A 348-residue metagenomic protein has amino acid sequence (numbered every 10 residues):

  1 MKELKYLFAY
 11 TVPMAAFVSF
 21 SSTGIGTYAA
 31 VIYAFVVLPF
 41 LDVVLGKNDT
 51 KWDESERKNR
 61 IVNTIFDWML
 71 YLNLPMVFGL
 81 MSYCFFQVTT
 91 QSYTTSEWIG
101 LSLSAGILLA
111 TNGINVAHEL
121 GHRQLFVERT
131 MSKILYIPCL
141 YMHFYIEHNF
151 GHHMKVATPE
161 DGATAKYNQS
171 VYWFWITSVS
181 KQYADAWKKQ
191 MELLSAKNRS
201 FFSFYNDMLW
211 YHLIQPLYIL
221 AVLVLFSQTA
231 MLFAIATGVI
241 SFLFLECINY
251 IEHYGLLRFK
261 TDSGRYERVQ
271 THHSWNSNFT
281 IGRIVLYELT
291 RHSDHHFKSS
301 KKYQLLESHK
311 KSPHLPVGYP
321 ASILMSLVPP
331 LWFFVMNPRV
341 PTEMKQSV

Functional and structural regions predicted by a protein language model:
M1-L45, T64-Q87, S96-A110, F204-N249 (+1 more regions): Alpha-helical bilayer-embedded segments of polytopic membrane proteins, i.e., transmembrane/intramembrane helices
M1-T23, D53, L125-K133, I137-M208 (+3 more regions): Cytosolic/stromal cytosol-facing helical appendages immediately following the last transmembrane segment
L45-N59, L257: Membrane-helix interface/capping segments
K58-V179: Intramembrane catalytic core of multi-pass membrane enzymes that act on lipidic substrates
